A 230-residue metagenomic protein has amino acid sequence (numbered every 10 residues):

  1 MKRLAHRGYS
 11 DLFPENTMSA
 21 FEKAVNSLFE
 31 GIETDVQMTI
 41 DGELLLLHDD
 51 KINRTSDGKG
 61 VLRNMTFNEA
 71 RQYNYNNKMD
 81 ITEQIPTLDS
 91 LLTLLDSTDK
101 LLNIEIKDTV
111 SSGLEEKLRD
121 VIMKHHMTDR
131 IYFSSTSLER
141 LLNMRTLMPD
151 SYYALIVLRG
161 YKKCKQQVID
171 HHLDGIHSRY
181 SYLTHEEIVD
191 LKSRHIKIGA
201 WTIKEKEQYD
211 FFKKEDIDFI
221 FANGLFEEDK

Functional and structural regions predicted by a protein language model:
M1-K230: Phosphate-group recognition and catalysis centered on beta-loop-alpha active-site segments
